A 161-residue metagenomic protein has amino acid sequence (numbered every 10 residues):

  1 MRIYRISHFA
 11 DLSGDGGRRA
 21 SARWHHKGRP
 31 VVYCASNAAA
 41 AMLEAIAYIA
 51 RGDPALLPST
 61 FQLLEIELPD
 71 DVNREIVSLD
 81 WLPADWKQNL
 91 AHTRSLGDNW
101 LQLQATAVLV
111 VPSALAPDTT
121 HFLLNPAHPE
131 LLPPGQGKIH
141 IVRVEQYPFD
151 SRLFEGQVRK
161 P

Functional and structural regions predicted by a protein language model:
R2-G17, H25, G52-P161: Active-site and NAD+-binding cores of ADP-ribose-processing enzymes
K27-Y48, F122-E130: Extended catalytic/binding region for NAD+/ADP-ribose chemistry, centered on the ART fold
